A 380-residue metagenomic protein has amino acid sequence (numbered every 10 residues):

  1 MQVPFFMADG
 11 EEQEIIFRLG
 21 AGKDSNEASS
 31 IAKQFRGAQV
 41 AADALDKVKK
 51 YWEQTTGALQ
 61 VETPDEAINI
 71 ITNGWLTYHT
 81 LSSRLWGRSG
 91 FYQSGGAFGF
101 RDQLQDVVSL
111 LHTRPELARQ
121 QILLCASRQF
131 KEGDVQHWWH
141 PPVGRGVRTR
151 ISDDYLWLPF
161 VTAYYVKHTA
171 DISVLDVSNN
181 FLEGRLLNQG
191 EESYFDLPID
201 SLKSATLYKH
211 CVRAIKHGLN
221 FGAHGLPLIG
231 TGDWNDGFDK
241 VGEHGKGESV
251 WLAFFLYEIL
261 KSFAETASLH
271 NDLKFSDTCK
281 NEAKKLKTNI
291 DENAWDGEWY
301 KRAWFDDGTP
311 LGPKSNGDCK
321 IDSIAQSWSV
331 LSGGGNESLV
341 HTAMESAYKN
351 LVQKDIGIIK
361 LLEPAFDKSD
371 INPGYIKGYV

Functional and structural regions predicted by a protein language model:
M1-V380: Acidic, mature catalytic/reactive cores of soluble proteins
